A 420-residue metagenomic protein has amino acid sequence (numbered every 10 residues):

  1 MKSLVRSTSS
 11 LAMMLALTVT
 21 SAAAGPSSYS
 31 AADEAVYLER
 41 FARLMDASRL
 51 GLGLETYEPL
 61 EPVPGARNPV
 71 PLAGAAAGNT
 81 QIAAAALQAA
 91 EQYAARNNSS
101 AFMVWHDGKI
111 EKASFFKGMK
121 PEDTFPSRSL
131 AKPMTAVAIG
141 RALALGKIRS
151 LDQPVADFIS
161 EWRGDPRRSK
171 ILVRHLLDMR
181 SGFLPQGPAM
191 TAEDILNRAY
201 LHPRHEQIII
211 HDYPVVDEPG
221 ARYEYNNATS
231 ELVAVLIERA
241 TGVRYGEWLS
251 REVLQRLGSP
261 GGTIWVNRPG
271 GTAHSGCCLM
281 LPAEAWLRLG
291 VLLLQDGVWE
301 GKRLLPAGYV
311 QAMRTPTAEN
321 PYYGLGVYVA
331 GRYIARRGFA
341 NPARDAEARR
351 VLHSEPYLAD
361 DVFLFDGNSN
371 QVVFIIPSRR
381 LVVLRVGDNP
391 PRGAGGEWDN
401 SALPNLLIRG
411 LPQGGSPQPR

Functional and structural regions predicted by a protein language model:
M1-A12: Bacterial N-terminal signal peptides that target proteins for export
L4, L17, A22-M119, L145-R149 (+1 more regions): N-terminal leader/targeting segments and the immediately adjacent pre-domain N-terminus
G25-Y37, V362-R420: Structured C-terminal helix/loop/strand segments within mature extracytoplasmic catalytic/sensor domains
G108, P126-L151, L176, V233-I237 (+1 more regions): Active-site SXXK
P126, L145-L184, D212-P214, T241-C277 (+1 more regions): Active-site helix/loop module of the DD-peptidase/beta-lactamase fold, centered on the serine-lysine SxxK catalytic
A136, T229-L236, S275-W299, Q371-G387: Active-site-proximal alpha-helical segments within enzyme catalytic domains
R141-R149, E238-E247, L254-G262, L281-L305 (+2 more regions): Bacterial peptidoglycan biogenesis and beta-lactam-recognition machinery
P260-T263, T315-V382: Active-site Gly/Thr loop motif
